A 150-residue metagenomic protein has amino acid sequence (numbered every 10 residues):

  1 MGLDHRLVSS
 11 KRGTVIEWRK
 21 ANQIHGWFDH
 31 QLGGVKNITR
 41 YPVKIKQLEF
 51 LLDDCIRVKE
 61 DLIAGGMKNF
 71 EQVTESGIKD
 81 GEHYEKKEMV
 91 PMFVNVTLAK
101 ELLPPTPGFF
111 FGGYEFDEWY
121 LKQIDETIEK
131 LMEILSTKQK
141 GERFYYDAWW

Functional and structural regions predicted by a protein language model:
M1-W150: Acidic (Asp/Glu-rich) sequence patches and key acidic residues that form negatively charged surfaces used
